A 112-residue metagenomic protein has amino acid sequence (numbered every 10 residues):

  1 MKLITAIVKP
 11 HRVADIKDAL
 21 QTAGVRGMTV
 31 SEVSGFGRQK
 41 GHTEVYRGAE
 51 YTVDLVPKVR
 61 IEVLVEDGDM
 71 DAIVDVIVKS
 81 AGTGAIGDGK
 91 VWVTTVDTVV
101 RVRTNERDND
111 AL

Functional and structural regions predicted by a protein language model:
M1-L112: Positively charged, small/polar-rich N-terminal and surface patches that mediate targeting and assembly and bind
